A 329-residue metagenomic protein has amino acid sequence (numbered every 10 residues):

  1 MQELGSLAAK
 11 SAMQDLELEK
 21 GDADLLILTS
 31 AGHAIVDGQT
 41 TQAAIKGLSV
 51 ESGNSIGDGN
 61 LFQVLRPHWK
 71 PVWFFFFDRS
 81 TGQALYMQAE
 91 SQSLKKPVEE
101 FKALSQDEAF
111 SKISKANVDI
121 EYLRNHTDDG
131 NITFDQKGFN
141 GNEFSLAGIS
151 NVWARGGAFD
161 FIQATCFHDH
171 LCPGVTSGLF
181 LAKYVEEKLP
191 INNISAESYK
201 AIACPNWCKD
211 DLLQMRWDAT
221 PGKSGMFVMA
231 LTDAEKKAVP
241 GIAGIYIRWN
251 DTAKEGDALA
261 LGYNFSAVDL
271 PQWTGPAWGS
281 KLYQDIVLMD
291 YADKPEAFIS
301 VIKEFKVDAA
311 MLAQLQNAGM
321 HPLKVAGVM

Functional and structural regions predicted by a protein language model:
M1-L171, F180-M329: Non-transmembrane, aqueous-exposed alpha-helical and coiled segments at domain scale
